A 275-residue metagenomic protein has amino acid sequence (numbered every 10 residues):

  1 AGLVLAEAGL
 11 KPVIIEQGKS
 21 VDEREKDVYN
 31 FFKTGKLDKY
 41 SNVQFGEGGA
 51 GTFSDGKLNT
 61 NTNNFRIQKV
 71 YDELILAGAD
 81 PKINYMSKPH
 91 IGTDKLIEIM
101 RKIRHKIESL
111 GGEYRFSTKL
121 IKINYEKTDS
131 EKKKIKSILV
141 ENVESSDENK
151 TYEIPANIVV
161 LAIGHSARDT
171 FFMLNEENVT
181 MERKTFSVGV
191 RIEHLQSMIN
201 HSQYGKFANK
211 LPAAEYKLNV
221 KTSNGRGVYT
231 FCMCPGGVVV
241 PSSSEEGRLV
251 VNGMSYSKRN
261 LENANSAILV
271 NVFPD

Functional and structural regions predicted by a protein language model:
G2-D275: Residues forming the flavin
